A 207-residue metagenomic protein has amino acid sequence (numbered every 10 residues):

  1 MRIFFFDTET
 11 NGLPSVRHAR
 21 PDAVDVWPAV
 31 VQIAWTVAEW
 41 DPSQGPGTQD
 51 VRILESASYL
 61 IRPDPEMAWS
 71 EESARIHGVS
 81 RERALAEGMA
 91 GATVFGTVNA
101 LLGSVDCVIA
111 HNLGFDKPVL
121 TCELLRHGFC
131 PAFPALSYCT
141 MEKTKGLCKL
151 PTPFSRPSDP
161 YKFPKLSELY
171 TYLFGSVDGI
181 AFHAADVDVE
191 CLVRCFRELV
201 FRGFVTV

Functional and structural regions predicted by a protein language model:
R2, V16, W27-V79, N99-V207: Metal-dependent phosphoesterase core characteristic of DEDDh/y 3'-5' exonuclease domains
F5: Short, Gly/Pro- and small/polar-rich lid/capping loops
T8-R17, P21: Short acidic, Gly/Ser-rich segments with clustered Asp/Glu that frequently serve as metal-coordination loops in enzyme
P21-W27: Short consensus segments that form the blades of beta-propeller domains, in both extracellular/periplasmic
A74-G96: Metal-dependent phosphoesterase signature
